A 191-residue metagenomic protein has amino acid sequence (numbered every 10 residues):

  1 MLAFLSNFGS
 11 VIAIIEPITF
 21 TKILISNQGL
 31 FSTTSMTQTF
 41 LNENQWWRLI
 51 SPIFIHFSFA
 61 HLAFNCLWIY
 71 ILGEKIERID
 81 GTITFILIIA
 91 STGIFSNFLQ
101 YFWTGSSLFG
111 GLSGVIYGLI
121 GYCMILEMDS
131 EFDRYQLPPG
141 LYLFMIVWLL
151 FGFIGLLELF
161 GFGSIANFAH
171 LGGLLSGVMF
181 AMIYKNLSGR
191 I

Functional and structural regions predicted by a protein language model:
M1-I191: A detector for small-residue-rich transmembrane helices and their helix-helix packing motifs
